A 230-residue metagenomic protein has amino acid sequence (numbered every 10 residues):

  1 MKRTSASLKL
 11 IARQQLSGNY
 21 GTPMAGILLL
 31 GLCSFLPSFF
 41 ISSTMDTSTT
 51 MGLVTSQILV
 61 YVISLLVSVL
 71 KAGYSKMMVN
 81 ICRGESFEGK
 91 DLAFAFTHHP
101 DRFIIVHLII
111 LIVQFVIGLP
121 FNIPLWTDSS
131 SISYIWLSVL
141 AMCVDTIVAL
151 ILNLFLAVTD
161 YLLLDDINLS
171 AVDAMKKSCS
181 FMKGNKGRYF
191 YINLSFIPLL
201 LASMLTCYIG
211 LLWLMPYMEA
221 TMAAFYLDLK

Functional and structural regions predicted by a protein language model:
M1-K230: Hydrophobic alpha-helical membrane segments
